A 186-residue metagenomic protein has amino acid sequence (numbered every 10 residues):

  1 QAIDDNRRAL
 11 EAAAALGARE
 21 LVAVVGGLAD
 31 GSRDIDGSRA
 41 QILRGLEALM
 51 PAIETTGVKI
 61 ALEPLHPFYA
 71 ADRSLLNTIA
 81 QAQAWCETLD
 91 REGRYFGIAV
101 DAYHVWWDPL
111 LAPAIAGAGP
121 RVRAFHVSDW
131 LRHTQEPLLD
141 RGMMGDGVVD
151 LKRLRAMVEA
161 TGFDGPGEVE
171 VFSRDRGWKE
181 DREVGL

Functional and structural regions predicted by a protein language model:
Q1-G97, W107-P109: Active-site acidic/histidine proton-transfer and metal-coordination neighborhood in alpha/beta enzyme cores
E11, A18, L76-V100, H104-L186: Histidine-acidic metal/acid-base catalytic patches
